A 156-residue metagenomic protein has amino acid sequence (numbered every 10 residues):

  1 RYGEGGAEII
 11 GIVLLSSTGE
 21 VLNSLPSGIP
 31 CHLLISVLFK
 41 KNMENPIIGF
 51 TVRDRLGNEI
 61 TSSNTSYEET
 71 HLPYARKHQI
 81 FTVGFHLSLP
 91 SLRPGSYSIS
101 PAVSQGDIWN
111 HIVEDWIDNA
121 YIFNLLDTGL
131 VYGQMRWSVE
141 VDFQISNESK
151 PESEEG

Functional and structural regions predicted by a protein language model:
R1-G156: Localized sequence-composition bias
